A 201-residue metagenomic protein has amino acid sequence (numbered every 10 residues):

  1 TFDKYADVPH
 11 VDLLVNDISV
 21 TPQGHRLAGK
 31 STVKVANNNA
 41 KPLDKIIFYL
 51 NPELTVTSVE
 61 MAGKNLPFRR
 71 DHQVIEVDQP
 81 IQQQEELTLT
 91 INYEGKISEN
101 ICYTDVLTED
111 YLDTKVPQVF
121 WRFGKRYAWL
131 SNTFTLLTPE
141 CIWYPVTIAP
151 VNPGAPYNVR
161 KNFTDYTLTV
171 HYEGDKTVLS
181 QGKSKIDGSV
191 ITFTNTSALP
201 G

Functional and structural regions predicted by a protein language model:
T1, Y93-P200: Extended, low-hydrophobicity, Ser/Thr/Pro/Gly-biased non-transmembrane segments
T1-A28, T57, R126-A128, N158-R160: N-terminal, polar/Ser/Thr-rich
L13-T21, H72-V77, A149-A155: Short structured motifs
R26, A40-K45, F163: Short coil/turn motif common to extracellular beta-sandwich-like domains
V35-N39: Asparagine-centered strand-capping/turn motif at beta-strand->loop junctions
P42-L43, N51-K115, P156: A surface-exposed beta-strand-loop module
Y49-L54, R160-T164: Short coil-to-beta strand junction motifs in C2/discoidin
